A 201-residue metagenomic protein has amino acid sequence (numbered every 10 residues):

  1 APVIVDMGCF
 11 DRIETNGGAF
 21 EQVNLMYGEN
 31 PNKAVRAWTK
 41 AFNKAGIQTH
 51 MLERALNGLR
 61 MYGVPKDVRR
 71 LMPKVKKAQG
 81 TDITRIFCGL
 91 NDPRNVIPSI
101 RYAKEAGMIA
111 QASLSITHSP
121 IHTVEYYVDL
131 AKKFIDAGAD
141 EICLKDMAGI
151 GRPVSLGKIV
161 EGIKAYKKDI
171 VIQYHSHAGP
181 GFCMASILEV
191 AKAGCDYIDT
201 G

Functional and structural regions predicted by a protein language model:
P2, K74, R101, K132 (+2 more regions): Alpha-helical segments flanking ligand/cofactor-binding loops in enzyme cores
P2-D6, A34-A41, V190: Short amphipathic alpha-helices and their capping/turn segments at secondary-structure boundaries
V5-D6, K77, I135, A191: Non-catalytic positions within long, well-ordered alpha-helices that form the structural scaffold/packing of enzyme
D11-R12, N16-I135, E141, A148-P153: Active-site beta->alpha loop and helix N-cap motifs at the rims of alpha/beta catalytic domains
K77-T84, G138-C143, A165-I172, Y197-I198: Short, surface-exposed connector motifs at secondary-structure boundaries
M147-G201: Catalytic alpha/beta core domains of metabolic enzymes, predominantly
